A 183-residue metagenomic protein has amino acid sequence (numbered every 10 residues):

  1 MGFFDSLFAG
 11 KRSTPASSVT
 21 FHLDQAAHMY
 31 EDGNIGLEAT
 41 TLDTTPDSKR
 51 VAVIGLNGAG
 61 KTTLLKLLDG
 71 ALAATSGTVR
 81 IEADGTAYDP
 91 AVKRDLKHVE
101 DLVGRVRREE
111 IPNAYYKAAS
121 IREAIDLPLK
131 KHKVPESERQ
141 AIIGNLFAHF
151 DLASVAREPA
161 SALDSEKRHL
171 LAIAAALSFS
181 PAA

Functional and structural regions predicted by a protein language model:
L7-L23, A27-D47: A short, flexible loop at the N-terminus of ABC-type nucleotide-binding domains that lies
I54-L56: The feature captures the beta-strand-to-loop junction immediately N-terminal to the Walker
D69: Helix-to-loop junction immediately C-terminal to a conserved catalytic motif
T78-H98, A160: ABC ATPase NBD Q-loop/coupling interface
E109, K117-K131: Q-loop/switch helix immediately C-terminal to the Walker
E138-V155: Conserved ABC ATPase "signature" region
I173: Hydrophobic anchor residue at the start of the ABC signature
